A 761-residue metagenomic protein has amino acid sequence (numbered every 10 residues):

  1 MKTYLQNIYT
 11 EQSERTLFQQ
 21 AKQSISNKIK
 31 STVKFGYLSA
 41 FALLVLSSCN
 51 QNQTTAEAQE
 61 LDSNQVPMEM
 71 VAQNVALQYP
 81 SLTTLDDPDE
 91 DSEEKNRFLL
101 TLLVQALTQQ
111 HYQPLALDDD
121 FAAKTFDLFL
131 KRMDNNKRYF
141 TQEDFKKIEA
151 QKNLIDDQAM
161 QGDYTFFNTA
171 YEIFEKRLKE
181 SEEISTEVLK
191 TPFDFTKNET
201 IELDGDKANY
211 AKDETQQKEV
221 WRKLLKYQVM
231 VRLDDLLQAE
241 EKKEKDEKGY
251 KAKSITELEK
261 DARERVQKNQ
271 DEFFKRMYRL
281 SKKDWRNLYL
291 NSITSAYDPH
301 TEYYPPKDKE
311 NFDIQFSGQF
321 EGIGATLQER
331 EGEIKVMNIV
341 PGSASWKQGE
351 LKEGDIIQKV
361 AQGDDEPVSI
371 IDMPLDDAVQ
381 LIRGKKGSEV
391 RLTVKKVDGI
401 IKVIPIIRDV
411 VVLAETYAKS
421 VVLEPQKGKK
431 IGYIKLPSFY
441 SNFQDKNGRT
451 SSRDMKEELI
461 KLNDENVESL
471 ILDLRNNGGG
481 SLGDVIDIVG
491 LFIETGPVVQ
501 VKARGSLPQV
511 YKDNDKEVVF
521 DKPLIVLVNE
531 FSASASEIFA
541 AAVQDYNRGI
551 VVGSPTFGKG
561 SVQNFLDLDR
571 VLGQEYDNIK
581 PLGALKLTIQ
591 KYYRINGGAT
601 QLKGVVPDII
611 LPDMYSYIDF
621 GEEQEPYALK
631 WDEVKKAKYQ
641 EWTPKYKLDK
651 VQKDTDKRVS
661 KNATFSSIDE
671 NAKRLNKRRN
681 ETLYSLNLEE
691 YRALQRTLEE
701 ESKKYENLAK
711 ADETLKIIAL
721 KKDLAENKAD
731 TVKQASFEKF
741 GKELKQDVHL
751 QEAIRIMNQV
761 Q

Functional and structural regions predicted by a protein language model:
L46-S48: C-terminal motif of bacterial Sec signal peptides marking the signal peptidase cleavage site
N50-N52: Bacterial signal peptide processing site
T54-D246, E575, E641-V651, L683 (+4 more regions): Cationic-aromatic interfacial patches
D91-S92, Q109-L117, K275-K282, D298-F320 (+8 more regions): Cleft-lining beta-strand/loop regions that shape enzyme active-site pockets
T186-F320: Extended, domain-scale alpha-helical bundle/helix-rich regions
D206-K207, E219, K223, Y227 (+3 more regions): Conserved functional hotspot residues or short segments at active or partner-binding sites across diverse domains
G354: Conserved catalytic motifs of ABC-family nucleotide-binding domains
N547, S554-I618: Polar, glycine-rich mid-to-C-terminal structural blocks that act as macromolecule-binding/assembly scaffolds
